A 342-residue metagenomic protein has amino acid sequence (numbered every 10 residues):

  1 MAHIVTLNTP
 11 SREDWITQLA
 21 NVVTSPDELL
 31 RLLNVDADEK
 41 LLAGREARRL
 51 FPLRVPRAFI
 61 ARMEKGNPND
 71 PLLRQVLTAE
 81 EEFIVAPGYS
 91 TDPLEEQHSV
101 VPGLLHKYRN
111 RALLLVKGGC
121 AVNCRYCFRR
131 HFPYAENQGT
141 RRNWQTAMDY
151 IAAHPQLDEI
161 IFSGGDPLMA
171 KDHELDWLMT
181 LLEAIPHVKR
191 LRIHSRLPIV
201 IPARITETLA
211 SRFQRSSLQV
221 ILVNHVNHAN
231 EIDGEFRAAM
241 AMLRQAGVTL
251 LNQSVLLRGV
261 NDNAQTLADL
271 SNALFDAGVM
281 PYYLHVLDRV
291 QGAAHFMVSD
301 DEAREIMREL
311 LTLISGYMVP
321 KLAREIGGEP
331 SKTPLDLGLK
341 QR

Functional and structural regions predicted by a protein language model:
M1-H106: Flexible, acidic/Gly-rich N-terminal and inter-domain linker regions that tether and position cofactor-handling modules
P52-V55, H98-R129: N-terminal pre-triad scaffold of radical SAM enzymes
F59, C124, Y282: Conserved, mostly hydrophobic/aromatic
C127-G139: Iron-sulfur (Fe-S) cluster-binding segments and ferredoxin-like electron-carrier domains, especially [2Fe-2S]
Q145, D149-E159, L168-I314: Conserved AdoMet/S-adenosylmethionine-binding subsite of the radical SAM
I161-S163: Eukaryotic intrinsically disordered, low-complexity regions
P167-L168, P198, G327-K332: Short, internal active-site loops enriched in acidic
R304-R342: C-terminal accessory regions of radical SAM enzymes
